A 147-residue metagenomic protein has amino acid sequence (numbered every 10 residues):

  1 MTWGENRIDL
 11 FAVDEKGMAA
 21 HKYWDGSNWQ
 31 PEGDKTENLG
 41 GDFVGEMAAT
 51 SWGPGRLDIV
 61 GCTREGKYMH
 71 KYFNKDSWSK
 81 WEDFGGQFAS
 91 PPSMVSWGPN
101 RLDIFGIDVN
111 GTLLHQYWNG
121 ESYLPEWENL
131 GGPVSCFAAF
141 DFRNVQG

Functional and structural regions predicted by a protein language model:
M1-G147: A structural motif
